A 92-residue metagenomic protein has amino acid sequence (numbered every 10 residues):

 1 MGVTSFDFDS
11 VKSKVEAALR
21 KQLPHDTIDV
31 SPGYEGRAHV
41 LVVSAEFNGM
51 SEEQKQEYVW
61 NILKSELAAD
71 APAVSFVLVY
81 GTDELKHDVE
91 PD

Functional and structural regions predicted by a protein language model:
M1-V11: N-terminal presequence-like segments and adjacent domain-start helices
K12-R20, W60, K64: Generic solvent-exposed, charged/amphipathic alpha-helical segments that serve as macromolecular interface scaffolds
A18-T27, A68-A71: Short secondary-structure junctions
L23-V40: Short edge beta-strands and adjacent turn/loop segments
P32-Y34, V42, V77-D83: A general secondary-structure junction signal
V40-Q56: A short interface-forming secondary-structure element
E53-L67: An amphipathic, aromatic/His-enriched active-site/gating alpha helix that lines ligand/cofactor pockets
S65-D92: C-terminal structural segments of small proteins and small subunits
